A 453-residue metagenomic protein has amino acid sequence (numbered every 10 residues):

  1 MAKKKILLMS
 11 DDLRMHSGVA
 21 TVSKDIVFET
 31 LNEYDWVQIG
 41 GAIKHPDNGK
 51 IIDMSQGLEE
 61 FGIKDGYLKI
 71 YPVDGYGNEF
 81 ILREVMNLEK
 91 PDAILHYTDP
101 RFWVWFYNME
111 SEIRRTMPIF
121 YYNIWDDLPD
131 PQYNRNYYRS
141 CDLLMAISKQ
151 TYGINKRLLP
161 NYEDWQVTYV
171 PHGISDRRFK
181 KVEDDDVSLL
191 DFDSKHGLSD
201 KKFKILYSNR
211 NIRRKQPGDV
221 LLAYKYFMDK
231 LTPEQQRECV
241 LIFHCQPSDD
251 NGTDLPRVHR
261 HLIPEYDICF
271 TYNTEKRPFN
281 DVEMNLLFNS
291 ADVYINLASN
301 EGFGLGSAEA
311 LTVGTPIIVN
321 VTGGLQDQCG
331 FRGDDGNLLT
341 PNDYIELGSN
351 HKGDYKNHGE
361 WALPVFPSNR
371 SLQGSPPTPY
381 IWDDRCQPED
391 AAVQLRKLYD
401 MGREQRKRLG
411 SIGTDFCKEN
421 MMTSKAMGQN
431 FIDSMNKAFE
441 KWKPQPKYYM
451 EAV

Functional and structural regions predicted by a protein language model:
M1-Q56, E89: N-terminal subdomain of nucleotide-sugar transferases
L8, L198-K215, L221-Y224, L241: Conserved donor-binding/catalytic core segment of Leloir-type glycosyltransferases
Q150, G173: Carbohydrate-associated surface elements
K180-L198: A short helix/loop element that forms part of the nucleotide-sugar donor recognition site in Leloir-type
G252-V282, L286, D335: Nucleotide-activated donor-binding/catalytic signature segment of Leloir-type glycosyltransferases, i.e., the conserved
S299: Aromatic "clamp/platform" in nucleotide-sugar-dependent glycosyltransferases that forms part of the donor/acceptor
D327, R332-K397: Change "using UDP/GDP/dTDP sugars" to "using nucleotide sugars
W382-D390, R403-D433: A charged, aromatic-enriched C-terminal amphipathic alpha-helix characteristic of glycosyltransferases across folds
